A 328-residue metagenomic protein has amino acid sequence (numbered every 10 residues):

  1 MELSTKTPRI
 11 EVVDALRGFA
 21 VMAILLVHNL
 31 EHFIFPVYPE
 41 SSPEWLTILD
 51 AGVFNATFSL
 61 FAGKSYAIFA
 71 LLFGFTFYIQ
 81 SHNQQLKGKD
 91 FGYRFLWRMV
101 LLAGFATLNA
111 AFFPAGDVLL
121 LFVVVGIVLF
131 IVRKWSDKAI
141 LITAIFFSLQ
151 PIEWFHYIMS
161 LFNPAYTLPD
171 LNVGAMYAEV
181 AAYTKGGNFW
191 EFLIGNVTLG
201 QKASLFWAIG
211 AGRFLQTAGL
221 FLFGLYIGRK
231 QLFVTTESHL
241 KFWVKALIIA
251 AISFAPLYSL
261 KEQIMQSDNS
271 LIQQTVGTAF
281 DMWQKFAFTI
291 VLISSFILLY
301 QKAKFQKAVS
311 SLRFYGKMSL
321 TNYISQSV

Functional and structural regions predicted by a protein language model:
M1-F73: N-terminal signal-anchor module of multipass membrane proteins
P8-A15, A20-V21, V244-L247, Y300-V328: Functional transmembrane helices that form membrane-embedded active or gating regions
W45-S59, F189-F206, S267-T278: Juxtamembrane membrane-water interface segments that cap and precede transmembrane helices
A67-H82, V118-I131, G212-T235, M282-A303: Specific transmembrane alpha-helix
Y78-N83, K87-Y157, V328: Internal alpha-helical transmembrane segments
D90, F130-F146, Y226-I248: Solvent-exposed interhelical
F146-L225: Long hydrophobic alpha-helical segments that form multi-pass transmembrane helix bundles in integral membrane proteins
K245-Q301: Alpha-helical transmembrane segments and terminal signal-anchor/GPI-anchor hydrophobic tails, characterized by long
